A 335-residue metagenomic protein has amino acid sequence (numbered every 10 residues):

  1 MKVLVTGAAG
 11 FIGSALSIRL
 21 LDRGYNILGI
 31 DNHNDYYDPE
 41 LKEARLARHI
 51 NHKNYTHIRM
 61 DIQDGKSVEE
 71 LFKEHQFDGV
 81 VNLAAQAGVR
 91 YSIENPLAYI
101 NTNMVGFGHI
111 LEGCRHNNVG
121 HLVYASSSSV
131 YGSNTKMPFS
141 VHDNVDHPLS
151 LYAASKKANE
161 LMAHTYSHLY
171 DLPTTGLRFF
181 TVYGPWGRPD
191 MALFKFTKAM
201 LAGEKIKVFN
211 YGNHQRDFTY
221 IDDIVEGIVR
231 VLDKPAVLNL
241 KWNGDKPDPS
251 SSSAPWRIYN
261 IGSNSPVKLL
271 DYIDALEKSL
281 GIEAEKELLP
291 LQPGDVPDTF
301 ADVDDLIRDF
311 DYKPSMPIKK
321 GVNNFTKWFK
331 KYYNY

Functional and structural regions predicted by a protein language model:
M1-V182, L232, Y312, N324 (+2 more regions): N-terminal Rossmann-like NAD(P)+-binding domain of SDR-like oxidoreductases, especially those catalyzing
R19-D22, M60, M200-Y335: C-terminal substrate-binding subdomain of Rossmann-fold SDR/epimerase-dehydratase oxidoreductases
A47-H49, R90, T197-K198, P249-S251: Short secondary-structure boundary/capping segments
A158, M162, Y166, F196 (+2 more regions): Hydrophobic alpha-helix immediately C-terminal to the catalytic Tyr-X-X-X-Lys motif of short-chain
W186: Conserved GTPase G-domain signal focused on the G5
L193-F194, G262: Σ70-family region 2.3-2.4 aromatic/basic alpha-helix that recognizes the −10 promoter and nucleates DNA melting
